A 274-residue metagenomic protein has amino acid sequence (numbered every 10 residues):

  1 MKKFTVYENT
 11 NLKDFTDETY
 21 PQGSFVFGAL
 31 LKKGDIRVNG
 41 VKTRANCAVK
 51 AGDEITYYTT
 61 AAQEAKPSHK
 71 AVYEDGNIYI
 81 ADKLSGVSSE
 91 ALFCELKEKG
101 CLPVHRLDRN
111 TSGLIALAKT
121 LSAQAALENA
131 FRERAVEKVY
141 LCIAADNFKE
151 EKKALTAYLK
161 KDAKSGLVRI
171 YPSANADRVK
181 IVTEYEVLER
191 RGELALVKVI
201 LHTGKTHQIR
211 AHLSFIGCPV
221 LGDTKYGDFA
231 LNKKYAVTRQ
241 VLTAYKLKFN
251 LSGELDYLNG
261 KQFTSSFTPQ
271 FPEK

Functional and structural regions predicted by a protein language model:
M1-A29, R210-K274: Pseudouridine synthases involved in rRNA/tRNA modification
M1-S165, A176-V179, R190, Q270-F271: RNA pseudouridine synthases
R44-A48, K198, R239: Short, surface-exposed secondary-structure edge patches
K50, T60, S88, P172-N175 (+3 more regions): Serine/threonine-rich low-complexity intrinsically disordered regions
E64-K66, A125-A126, G166-Y171, G227-K234: A short, acidic/glycine-rich surface segment
S88, I115, T120, T206 (+3 more regions): Gly/Ser/Thr-rich beta-alpha loop segments that engage phosphate groups in nucleotides
K97-E128, K161-I216, L242-K274: The conserved catalytic core of RNA pseudouridine synthases
